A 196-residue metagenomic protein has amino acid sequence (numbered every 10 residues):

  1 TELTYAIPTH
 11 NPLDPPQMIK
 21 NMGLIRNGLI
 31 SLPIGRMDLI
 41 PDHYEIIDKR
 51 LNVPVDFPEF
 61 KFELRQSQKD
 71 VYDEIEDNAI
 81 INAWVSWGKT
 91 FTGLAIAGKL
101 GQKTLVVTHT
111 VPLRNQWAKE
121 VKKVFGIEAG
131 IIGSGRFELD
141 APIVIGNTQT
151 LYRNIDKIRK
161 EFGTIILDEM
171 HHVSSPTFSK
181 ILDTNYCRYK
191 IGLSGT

Functional and structural regions predicted by a protein language model:
E2-A6, V111-R136: Conserved helix-turn-beta segment of the N-terminal RecA-like "Helicase ATP-binding" lobe in SF1/SF2 helicases
E2-L51: Interdomain "pre-motor" coupling segment immediately N-terminal to P-loop NTPase/helicase cores
L24, I46-N82: Conserved pre-motif I regulatory segment
D77-L100, L105: Walker A/P-loop
I81, V106, V144-G146, I165: Hydrophobic positions in the central parallel beta-sheet of the AAA+
V85, T110, S194: The conserved Walker
K122-K157: Inter-Walker segment of RecA-like/P-loop motor cores
T148-T196: SF2 helicase catalytic motif II
